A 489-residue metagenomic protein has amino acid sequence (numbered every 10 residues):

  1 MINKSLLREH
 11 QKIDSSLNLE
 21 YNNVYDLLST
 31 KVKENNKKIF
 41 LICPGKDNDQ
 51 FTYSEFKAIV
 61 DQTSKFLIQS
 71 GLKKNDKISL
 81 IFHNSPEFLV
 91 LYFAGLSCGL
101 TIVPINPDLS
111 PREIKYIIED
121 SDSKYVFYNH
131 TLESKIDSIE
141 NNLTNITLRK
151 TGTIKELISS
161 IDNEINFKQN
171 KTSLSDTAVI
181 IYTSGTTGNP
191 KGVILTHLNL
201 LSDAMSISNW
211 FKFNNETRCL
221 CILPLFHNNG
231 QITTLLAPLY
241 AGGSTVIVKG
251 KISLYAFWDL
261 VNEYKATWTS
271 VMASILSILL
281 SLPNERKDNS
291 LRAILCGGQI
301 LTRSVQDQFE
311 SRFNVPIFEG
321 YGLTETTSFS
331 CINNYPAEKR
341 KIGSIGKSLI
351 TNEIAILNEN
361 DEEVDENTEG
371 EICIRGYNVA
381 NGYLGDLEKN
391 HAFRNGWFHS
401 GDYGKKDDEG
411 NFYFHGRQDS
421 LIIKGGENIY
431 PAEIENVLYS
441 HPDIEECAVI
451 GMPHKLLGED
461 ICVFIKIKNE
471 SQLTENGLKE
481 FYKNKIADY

Functional and structural regions predicted by a protein language model:
L6-L7, G45, T131-S175, I294: ANL superfamily adenylate-forming
K37-I39, E164-Y182, G188-N189, K212-R218: Conserved pre-ATP/AMP-binding loop-to-beta segment of ANL
G45, D49-Q50, S64-L109, N428: Conserved AMP-binding/adenylate-forming
Q50-S54, A178-S202: Conserved AMP-binding A3 loop
L109, V126, G376, N381-G382 (+1 more regions): AMP-binding/adenylate-forming catalytic core of the ANL superfamily
L201-R218, N228-W268, I278-L282: Conserved AMP-binding/adenylation subdomain of ANL enzymes
A266-V271, L280-R340, E353: Gly/Ser/Thr-rich phosphate-binding loop
K347-T351, E362-N395, E427-I429: Conserved ATP/PPi-binding loop(s) of AMP-dependent carboxylate-activating enzymes
